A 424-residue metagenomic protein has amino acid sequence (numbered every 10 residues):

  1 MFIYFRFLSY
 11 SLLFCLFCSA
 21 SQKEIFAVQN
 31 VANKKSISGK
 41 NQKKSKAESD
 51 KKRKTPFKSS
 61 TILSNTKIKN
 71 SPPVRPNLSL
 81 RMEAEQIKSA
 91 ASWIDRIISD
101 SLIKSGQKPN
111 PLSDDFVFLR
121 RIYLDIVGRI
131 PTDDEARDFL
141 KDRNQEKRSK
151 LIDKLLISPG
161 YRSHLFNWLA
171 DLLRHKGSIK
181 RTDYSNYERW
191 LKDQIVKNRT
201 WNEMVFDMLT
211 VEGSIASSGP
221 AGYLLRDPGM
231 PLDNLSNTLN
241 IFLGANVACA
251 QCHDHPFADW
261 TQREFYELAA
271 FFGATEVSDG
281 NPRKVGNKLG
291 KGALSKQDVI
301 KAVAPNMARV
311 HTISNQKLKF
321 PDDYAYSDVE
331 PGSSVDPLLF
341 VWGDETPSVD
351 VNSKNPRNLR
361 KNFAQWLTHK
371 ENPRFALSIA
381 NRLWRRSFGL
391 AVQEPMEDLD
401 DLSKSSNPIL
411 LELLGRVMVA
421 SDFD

Functional and structural regions predicted by a protein language model:
M1-Y10: Bacterial N-terminal signal peptides that target proteins for export
S9-S19: Bacterial N-terminal signal peptides
F17, I25-F26: N-terminal amphipathic/basic-hydrophobic helices that include classical n-h-c signal peptides and signal-anchor
F26-S99: N-terminal pre-domain segments of enzymes
Q86-R120, D125, I130-G160, L165 (+1 more regions): Primarily short, surface-exposed interaction patches in extracytoplasmic proteins
L169: Globin-like tetrapyrrole-binding proteins
